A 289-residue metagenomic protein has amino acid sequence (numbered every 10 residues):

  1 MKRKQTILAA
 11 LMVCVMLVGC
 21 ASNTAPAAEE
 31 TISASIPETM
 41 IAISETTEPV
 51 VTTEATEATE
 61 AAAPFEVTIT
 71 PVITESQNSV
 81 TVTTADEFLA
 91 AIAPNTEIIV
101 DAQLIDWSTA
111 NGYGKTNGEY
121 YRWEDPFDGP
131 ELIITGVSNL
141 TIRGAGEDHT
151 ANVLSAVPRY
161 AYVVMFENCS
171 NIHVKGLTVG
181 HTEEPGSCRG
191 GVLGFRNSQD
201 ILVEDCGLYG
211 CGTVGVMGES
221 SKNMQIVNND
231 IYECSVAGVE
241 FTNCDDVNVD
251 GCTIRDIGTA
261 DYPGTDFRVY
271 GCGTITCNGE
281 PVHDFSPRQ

Functional and structural regions predicted by a protein language model:
M1-T6, A10-L11: Positively charged n-region of N-terminal signal peptides that target proteins for export
M16-G19: C-terminal motif of bacterial Sec signal peptides marking the signal peptidase cleavage site
A21-A28: Bacterial lipoprotein signal-peptidase II cleavage site
E38-T81: N-terminal low-complexity, Pro/Thr/Ser-rich intrinsically disordered segments that act as propeptides or flexible
V67-T116: Acidic Gly/Asp/Thr-rich repetitive segments characteristic of extracellular carbohydrate-active and adhesion proteins
A90-P94, D106-R143, V153-K175, H181-Q199 (+1 more regions): Extracellular beta-strand-rich solenoid/capping regions of secreted or surface-exposed proteins that bind or remodel
T109-A110, S155-Y162, E183-G191, G212-E219 (+3 more regions): Short glycine/acidic-rich loop motifs that flank beta-strands on beta-rich extracellular proteins
